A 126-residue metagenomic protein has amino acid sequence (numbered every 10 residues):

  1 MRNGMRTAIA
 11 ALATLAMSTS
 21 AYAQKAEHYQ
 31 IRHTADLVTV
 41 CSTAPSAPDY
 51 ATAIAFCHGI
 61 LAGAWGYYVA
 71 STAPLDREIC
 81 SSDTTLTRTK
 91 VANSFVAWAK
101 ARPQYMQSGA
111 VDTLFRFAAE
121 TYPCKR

Functional and structural regions predicted by a protein language model:
M1-I9: Bacterial N-terminal signal peptides that target proteins for export
I9-S18: Bacterial N-terminal signal peptides
T19-K25: Sec/Tat signal peptide C-region and signal peptidase I cleavage site
Y29-V91: Short N-proximal segments of mature Sec-exported proteins
V69-R126: Compact alpha-helical subdomains of small soluble proteins
